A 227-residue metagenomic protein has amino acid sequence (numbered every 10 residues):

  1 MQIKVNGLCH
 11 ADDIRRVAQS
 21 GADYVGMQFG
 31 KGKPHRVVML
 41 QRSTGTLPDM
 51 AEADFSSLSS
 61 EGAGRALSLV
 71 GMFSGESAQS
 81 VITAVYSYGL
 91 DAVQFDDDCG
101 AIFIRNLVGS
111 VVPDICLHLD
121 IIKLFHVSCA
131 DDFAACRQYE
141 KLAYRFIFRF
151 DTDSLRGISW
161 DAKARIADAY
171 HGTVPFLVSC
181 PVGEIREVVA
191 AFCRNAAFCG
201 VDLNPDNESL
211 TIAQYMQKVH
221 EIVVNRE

Functional and structural regions predicted by a protein language model:
M1-F148, D153-E227: Conserved N-terminal beta1-alpha1 strand-loop-helix module at the mouth
